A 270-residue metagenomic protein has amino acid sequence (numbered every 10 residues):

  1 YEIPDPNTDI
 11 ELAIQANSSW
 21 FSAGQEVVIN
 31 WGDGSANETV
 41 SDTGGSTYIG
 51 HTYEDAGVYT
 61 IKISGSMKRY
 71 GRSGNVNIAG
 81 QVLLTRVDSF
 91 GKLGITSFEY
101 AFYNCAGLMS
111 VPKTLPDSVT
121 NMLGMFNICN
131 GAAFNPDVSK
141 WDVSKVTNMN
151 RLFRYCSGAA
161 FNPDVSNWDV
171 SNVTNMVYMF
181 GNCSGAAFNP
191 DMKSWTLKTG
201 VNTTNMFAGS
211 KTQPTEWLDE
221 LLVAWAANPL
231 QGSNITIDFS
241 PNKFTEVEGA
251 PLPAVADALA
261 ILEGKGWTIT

Functional and structural regions predicted by a protein language model:
Y1-T270: Negatively charged
